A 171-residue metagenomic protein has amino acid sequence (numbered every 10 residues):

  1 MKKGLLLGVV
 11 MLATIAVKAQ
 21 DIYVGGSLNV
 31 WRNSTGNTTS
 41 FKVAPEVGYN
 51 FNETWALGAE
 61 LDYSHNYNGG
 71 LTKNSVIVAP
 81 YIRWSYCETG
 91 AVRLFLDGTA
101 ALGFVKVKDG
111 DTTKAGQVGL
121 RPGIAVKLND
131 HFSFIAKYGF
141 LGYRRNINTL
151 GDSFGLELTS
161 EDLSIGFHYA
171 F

Functional and structural regions predicted by a protein language model:
M1-D21: Cleavable N-terminal export/targeting peptides
K3, F154-S164: Short glycine/proline-enriched turn or capping motifs at secondary-structure junctions
I22, V30, F41, E46-R121 (+2 more regions): Gram-negative (and chloroplast) outer-membrane scaffold detector with strong preference for beta-barrel transmembrane
S27-V30, N148-L150: Extracytoplasmic loops and strand-loop junctions of Gram-negative outer membrane beta-barrel proteins
N33-T35: Short, solvent-exposed loop/turn elements at domain surfaces
V105, R144-I147: Short acidic/His/Gly/Ser-rich catalytic and metal-binding motifs that mark active-site loops of diverse hydrolases
D111, N146-F154: Outer-membrane beta-barrel porins/channels
